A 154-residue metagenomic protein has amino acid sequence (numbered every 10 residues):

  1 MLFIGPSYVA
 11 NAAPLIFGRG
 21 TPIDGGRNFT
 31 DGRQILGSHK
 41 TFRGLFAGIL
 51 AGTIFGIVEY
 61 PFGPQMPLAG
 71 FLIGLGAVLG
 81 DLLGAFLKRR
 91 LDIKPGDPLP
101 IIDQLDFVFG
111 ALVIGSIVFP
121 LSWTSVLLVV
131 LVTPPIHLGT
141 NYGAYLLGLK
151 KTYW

Functional and structural regions predicted by a protein language model:
M1-T53, Y60-L72, V78-I114, W123-W154: Interhelical loop and helix-boundary elements at the membrane-water interface of polytopic inner-membrane proteins
